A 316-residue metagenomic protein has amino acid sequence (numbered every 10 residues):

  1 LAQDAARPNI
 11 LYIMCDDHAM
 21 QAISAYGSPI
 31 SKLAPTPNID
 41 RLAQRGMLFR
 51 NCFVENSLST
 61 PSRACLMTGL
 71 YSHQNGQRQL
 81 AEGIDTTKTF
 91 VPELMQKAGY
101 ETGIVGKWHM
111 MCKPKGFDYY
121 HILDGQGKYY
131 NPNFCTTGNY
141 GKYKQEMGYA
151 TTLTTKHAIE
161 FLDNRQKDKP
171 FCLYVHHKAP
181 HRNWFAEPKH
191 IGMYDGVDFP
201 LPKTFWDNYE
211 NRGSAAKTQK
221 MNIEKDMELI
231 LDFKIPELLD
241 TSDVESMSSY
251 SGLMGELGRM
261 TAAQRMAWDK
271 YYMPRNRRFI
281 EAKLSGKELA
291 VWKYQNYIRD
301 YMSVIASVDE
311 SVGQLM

Functional and structural regions predicted by a protein language model:
L1-M316: Formylglycine-dependent sulfatase
